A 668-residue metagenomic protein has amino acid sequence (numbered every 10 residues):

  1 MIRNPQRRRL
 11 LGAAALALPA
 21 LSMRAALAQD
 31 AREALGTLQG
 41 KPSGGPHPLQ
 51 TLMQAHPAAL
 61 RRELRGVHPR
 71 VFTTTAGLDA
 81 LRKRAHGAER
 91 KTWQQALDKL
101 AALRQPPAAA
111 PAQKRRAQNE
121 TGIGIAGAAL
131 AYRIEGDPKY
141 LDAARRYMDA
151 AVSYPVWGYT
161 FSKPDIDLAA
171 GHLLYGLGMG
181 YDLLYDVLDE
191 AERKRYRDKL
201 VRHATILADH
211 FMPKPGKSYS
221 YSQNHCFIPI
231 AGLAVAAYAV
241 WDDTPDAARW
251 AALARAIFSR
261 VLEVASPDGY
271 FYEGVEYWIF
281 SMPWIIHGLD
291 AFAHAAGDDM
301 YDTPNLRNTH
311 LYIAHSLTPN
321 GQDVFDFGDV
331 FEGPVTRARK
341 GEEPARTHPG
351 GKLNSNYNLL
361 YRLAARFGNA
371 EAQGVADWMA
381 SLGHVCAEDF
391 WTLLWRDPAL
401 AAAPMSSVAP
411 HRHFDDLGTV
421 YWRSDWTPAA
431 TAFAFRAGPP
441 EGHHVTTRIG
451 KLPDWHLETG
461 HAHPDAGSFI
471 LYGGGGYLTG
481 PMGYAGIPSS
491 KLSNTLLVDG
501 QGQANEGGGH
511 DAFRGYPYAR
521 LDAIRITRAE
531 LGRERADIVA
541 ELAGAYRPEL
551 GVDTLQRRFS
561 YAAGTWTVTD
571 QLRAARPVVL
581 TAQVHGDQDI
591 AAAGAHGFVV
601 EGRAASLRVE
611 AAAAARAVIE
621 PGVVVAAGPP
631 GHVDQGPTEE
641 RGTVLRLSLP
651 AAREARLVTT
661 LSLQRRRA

Functional and structural regions predicted by a protein language model:
R3, R24-A59: C-terminal segment of N-terminal export signals and the immediately downstream linker at the start of the mature
R9-A28: N-terminal export signals
L38-L49, T92-P111: Membrane-interacting alpha-helical segments
Q50-L52, A59-K99: Hydrophobic alpha-helical membrane-insertion signals
V67, V71, A88, T92 (+14 more regions): Short secondary-structure junctions and interdomain/linker hinges
T75-L78, P106-N320: Aromatic-lined, polymer-binding surfaces characteristic of secreted/periplasmic polysaccharide-degrading enzymes
Y277, M282-A668: Extended polysaccharide-engagement surfaces of secreted carbohydrate-active enzymes
